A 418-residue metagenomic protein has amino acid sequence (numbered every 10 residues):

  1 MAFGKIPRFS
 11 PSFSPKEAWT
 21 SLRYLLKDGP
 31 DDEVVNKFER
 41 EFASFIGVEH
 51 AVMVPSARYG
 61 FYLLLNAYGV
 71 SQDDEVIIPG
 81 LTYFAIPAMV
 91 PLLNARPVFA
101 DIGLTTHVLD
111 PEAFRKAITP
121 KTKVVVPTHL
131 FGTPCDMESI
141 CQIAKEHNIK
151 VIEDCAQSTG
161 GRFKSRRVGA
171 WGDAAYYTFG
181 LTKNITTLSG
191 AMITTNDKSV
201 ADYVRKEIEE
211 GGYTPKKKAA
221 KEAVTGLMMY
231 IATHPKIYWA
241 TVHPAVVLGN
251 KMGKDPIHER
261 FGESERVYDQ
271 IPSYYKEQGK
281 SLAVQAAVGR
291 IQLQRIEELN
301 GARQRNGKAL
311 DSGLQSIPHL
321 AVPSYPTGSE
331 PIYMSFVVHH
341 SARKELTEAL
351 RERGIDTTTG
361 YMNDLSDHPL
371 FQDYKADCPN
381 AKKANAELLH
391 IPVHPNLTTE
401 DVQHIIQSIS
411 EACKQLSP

Functional and structural regions predicted by a protein language model:
M1-A67, S71, L93, I118 (+3 more regions): Conserved PLP-binding active-site segment in aminotransferase class I/II-type PLP enzymes
N36-R40, V48-A51, E112, V124-V126 (+2 more regions): PLP-dependent aminotransferase class I/II
V52, I77, V98, V151-I152 (+3 more regions): Structural detector of well-ordered beta-strand residues that form the stable sheet scaffold of enzyme domains
A57, T82, H394: Conserved glycine-rich SAM-binding loop
N66-R162: PLP-dependent aminotransferase-like
V108-F114, S165-A174, I409-E411: A short alpha/beta connector and helix-capping loop motif
E153-T187: Conserved active-site segment immediately N-terminal to the catalytic lysine that forms the internal aldimine
Y177-T178, M192-D197: Short beta-strand-to-turn element immediately C-terminal to the catalytic PLP-Schiff-base lysine in fold type I
